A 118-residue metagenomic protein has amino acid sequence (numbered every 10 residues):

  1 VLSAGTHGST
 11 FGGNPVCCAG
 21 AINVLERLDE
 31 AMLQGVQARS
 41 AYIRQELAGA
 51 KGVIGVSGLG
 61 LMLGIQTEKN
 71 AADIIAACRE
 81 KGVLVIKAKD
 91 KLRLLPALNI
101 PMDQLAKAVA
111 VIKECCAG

Functional and structural regions predicted by a protein language model:
V1-G118: Conserved N-terminal phosphate-binding loop of PLP-dependent enzymes in the Aspartate aminotransferase
